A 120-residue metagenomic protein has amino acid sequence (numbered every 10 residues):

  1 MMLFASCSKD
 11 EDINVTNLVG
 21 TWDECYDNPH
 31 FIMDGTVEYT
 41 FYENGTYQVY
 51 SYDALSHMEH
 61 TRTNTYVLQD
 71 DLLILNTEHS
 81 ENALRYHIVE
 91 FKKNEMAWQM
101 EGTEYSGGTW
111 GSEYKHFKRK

Functional and structural regions predicted by a protein language model:
L3-S6: C-terminal motif of bacterial Sec signal peptides marking the signal peptidase cleavage site
S8-T63, V67-K120: Lipid interaction determinants
